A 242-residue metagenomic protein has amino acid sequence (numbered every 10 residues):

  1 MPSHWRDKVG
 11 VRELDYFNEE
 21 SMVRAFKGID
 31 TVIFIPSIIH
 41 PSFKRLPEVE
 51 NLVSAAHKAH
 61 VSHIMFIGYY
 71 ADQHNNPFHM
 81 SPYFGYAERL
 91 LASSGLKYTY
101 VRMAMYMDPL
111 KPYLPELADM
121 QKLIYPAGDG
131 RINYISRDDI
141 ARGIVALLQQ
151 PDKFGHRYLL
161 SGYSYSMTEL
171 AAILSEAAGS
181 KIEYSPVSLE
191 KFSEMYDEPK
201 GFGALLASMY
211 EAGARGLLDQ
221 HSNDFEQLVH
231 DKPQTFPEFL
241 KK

Functional and structural regions predicted by a protein language model:
M1-H4, F17-K27, S37-P47, S54-H63 (+3 more regions): Oxidoreductase cofactor-interface core, primarily capturing Rossmann-like NAD(P)-dependent enzymes
V9, D30, S62: Conserved acidic residues
V9-G10, Y98: Short, conserved active-site loop motifs that form the nucleotide-linked donor/cofactor pocket
V11-D15: Short acidic-hydrophobic, aromatic-tinged amphipathic segments that line or gate anion-handling sites
T31-F34, D219: Short, basic/glycine-rich phosphate-binding loops at helix/coil junctions that contact nucleotide phosphates
I35, I67, H230: Residues lining the SAM
L189-K242: A hydrophobic C-terminal alpha-helical subdomain
